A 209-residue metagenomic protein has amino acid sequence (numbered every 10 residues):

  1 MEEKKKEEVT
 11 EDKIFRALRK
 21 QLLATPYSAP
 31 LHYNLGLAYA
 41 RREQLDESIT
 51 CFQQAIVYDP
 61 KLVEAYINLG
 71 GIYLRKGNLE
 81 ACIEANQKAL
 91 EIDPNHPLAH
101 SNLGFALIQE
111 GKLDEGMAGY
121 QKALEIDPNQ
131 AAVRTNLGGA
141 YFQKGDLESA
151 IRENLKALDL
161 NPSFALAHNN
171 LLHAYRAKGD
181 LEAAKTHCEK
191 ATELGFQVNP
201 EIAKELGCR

Functional and structural regions predicted by a protein language model:
E2-A38: N-terminal segments that cap or nucleate solenoid repeat domains
K6-K20, R42-Q54, R75-K88, Q109-K122 (+2 more regions): Structural signature of tandem alpha-helical TPR/SEL1-like repeats, specifically the intra-repeat loop/turn
P30-R41, E64-R75, L98-Q109, A132-F142 (+1 more regions): Conserved alpha-helical positions within TPR/SEL1-like repeat arrays
E64, P97-L98, A131-A132, A165-L166 (+1 more regions): Boundary/linker segments of alpha-helical solenoid repeat arrays
R176, L181-C188, V198-I202, L206-R209: Alpha-helical protein-protein interaction modules
